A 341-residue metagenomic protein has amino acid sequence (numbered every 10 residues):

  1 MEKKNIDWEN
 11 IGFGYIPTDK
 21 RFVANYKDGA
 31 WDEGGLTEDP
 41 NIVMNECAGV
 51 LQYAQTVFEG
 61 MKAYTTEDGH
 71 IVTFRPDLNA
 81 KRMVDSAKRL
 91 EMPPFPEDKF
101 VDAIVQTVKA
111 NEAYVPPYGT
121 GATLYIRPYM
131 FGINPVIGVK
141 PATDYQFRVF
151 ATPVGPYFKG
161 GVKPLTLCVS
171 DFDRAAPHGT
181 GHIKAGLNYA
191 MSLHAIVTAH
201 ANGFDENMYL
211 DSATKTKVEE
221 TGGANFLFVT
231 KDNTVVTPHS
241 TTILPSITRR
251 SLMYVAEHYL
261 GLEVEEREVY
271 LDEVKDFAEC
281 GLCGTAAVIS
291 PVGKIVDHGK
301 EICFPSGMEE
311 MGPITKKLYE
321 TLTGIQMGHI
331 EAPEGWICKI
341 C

Functional and structural regions predicted by a protein language model:
M1-T107, Y129, V136-C341: Helix-start/capping segments and mature chain N-termini
D98, T107-G121: Charged, gly/pro-rich active-site loop segments
P117-F131: Extended, Lys/Arg-enriched charged tracts that mediate electrostatic binding to polyanionic substrates
